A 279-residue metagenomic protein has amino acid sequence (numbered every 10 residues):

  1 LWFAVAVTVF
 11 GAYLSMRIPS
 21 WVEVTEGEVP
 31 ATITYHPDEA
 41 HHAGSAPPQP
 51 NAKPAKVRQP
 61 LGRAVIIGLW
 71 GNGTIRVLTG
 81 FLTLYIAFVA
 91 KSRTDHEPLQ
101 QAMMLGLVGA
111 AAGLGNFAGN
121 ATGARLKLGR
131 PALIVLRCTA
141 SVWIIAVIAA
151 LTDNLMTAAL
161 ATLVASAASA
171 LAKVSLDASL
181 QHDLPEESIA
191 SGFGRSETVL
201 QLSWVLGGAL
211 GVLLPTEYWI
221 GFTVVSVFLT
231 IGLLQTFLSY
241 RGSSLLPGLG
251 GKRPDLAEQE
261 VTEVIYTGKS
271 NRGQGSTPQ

Functional and structural regions predicted by a protein language model:
L1-T8, L14-R17, I67-G71, I75-T79 (+2 more regions): Substrate-agnostic recognition of the 12-TM MFS/MFS-like secondary transporter fold
L1-V5, P98-M104, L210-L233: A membrane-interface helix-boundary motif in multi-pass transporters
V5, L133-I148, S226: Structural signature of the two symmetry-related core transmembrane helices
F10-P19, V224-V261: Multi-pass alpha-helical transporter architecture, strongest for 12-TM Major Facilitator/SLC carriers used
L14-V77, R253-K269: Juxtamembrane intracellular "pre-TM" segments in multi-pass secondary transporters
A55-A112, T157: Helix-loop boundary and gating motifs at the non-cytosolic
A90, L126-K127, L213-T216: Interfacial helix-cap and linker-helix signal at transmembrane-aqueous boundaries of multi-pass secondary transporters
I148-T162: Helix-loop junctions at membrane interfaces in 12-TM secondary transporters
